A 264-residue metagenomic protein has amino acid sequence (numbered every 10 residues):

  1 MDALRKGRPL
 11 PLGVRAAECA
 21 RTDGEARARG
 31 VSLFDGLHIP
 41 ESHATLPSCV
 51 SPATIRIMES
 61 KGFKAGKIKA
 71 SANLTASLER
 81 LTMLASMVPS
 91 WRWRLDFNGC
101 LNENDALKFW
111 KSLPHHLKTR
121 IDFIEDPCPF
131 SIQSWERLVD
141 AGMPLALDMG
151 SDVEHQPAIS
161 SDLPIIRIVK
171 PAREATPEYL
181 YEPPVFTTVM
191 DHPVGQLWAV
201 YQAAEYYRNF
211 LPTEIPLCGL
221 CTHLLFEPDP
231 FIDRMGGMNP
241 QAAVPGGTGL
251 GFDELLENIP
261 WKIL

Functional and structural regions predicted by a protein language model:
M1-W93, N98-L107, K111-H115, F231-L264: N-terminal capping/lid subdomain adjacent to the active-site entrance of alpha/beta enzymes
R27, D35, S134, N209-P212: Generic macromolecular interface patches on structured domains
R29, K61, A141, Y206-N209: Residues at alpha-helix termini
V31-S32, F130, G219: Secondary-structure junction/capping motif
G36-L37, L117-R120, F210-I215: Short helix-terminating capping/connector loops at secondary-structure junctions
S48-P52, E154, L224-P228: A short acidic, often aromatic-flanked loop/helix-cap motif at beta-alpha or helix-coil junctions that lines enzyme
I68-L197, Y201-A203, P230: Catalytic core of soluble alpha/beta enzymes
M190-L264: Flexible C-terminal active-site loop/helix
